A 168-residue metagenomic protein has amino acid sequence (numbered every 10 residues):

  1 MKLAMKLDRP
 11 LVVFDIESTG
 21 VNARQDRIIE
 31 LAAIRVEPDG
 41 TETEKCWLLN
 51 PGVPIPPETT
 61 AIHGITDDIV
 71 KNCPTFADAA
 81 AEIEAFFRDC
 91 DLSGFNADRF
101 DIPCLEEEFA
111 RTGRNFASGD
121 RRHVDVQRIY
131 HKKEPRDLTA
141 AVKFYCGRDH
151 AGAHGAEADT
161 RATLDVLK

Functional and structural regions predicted by a protein language model:
M1-D120, P135-H154: Conserved non-catalytic scaffold segment of RNase H-like nuclease domains
S18-G20, R128, A162: Short, glycine/acidic-enriched loop or turn micro-motifs at the edges of active sites
H123-P135: Short, flexible loop segments at boundaries between secondary-structure elements
G155-L167: Acidic, divalent-metal-coordinating active-site segment for phosphoryl/phosphodiester hydrolysis, typified by short
